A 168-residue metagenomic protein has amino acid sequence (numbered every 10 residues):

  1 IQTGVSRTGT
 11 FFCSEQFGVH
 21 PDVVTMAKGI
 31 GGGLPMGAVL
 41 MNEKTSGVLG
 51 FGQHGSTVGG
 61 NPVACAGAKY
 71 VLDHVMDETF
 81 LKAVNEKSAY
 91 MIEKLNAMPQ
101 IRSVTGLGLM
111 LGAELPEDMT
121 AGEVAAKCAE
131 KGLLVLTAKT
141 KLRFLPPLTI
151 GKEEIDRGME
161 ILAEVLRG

Functional and structural regions predicted by a protein language model:
I1-G168: Conserved N-terminal phosphate-binding loop of PLP-dependent enzymes in the Aspartate aminotransferase
